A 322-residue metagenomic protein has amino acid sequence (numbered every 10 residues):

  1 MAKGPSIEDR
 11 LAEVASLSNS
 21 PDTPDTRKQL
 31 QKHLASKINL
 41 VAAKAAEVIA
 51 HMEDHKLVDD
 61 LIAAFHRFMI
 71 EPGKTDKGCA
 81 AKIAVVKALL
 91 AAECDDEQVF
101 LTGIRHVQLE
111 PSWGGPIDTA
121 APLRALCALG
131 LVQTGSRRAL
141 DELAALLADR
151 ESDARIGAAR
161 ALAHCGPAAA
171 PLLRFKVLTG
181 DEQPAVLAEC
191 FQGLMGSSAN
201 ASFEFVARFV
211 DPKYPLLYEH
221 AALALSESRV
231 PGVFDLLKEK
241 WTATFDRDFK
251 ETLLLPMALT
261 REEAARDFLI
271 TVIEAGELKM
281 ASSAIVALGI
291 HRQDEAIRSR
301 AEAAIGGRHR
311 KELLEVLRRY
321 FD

Functional and structural regions predicted by a protein language model:
A2-M52, L57: N-terminal segments that cap or nucleate solenoid repeat domains
A2-S6, L11-A12, S16, D22 (+1 more regions): Eukaryotic acidic, Ser/Thr-rich intrinsically disordered low-complexity regions
S6, K37-L40, F68-M69, K77-G78 (+8 more regions): Short inter-helical turns and helix N-cap capping residues of alpha-solenoid HEAT/ARM repeat scaffolds
R10, A42, V58, T75-G78 (+11 more regions): Residue-level detector of extended alpha-helical repeat arrays and alpha-solenoid scaffolds
E13, A45, V85, C127 (+7 more regions): Conserved hydrophobic register position within alpha-solenoid helical repeats
S18-D22, I49, E53, L89-D96 (+10 more regions): Alpha-solenoid repeat junctions
P21-A35, D54-P72, C94-W113, S136-A148 (+6 more regions): Amphipathic alpha-helical scaffolding segments comprising HEAT/armadillo-like alpha-solenoid repeats
